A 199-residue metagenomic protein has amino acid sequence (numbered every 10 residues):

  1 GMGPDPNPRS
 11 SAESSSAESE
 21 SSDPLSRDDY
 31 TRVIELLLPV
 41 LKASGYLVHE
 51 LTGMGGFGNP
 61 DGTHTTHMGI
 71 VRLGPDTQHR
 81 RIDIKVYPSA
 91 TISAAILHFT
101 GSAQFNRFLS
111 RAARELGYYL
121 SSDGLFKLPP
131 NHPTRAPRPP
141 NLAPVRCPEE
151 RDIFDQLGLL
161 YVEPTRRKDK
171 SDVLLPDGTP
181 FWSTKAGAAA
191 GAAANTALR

Functional and structural regions predicted by a protein language model:
G3-S11, S15-L198: Acidic, metal-coordinating catalytic segment for phosphate/diphosphate chemistry, firing primarily on the Nudix
